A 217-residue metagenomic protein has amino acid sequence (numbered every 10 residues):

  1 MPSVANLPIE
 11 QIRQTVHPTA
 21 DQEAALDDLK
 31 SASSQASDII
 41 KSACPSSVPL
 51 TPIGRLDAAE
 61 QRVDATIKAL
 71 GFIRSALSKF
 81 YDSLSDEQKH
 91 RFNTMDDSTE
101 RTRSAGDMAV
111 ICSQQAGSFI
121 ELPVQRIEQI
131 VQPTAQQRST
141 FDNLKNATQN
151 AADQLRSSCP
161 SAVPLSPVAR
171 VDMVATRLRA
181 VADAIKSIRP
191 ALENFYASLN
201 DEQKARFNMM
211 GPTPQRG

Functional and structural regions predicted by a protein language model:
M1-G217: Charge-rich (acidic/polar
